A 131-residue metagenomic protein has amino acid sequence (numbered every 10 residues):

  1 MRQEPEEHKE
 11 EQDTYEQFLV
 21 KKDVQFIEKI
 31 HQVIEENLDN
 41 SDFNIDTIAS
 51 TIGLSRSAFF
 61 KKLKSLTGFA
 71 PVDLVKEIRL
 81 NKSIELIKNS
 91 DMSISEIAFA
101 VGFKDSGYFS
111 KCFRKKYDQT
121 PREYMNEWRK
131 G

Functional and structural regions predicted by a protein language model:
M1-G53, A58: Membrane-proximal linker segments that couple transmembrane helices to downstream signaling/catalytic modules
H31-F43, L63, T67, I84-S93 (+2 more regions): Basic, amphipathic alpha-helical hairpins
I45-L74, A100-E123: Basic/polar phosphate-binding segments, predominantly the helix-turn-helix DNA-binding elements of transcriptional
S65-K104, N126-G131: Terminal helix-turn-helix DNA-binding modules in bacterial transcription factors
